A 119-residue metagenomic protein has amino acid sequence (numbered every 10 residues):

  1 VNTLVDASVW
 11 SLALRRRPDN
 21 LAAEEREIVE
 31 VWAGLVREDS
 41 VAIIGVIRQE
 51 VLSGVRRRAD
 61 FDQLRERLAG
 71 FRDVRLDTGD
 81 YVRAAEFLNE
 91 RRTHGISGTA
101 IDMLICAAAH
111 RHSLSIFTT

Functional and structural regions predicted by a protein language model:
V1-I43, L52-E66: Short, well-structured N-terminal submotif of metal-dependent ribonuclease cores
D6-A7, V51, A84, A109: Generic structural signal for small/hydrophobic residues in well-ordered secondary structure, especially within
L35-V36, E66-R67, R91, A108-A109: A generic structural signal for well-ordered alpha-helical segments
I44-G45, D77: Helix N-cap/beta->alpha junction signal
R48-Q49, E66-G70: Short linear capping/connector segments at secondary-structure termini
R72-T119: Active-site neighborhoods of divalent-metal-dependent phosphate/nucleic-acid chemistry enzymes
